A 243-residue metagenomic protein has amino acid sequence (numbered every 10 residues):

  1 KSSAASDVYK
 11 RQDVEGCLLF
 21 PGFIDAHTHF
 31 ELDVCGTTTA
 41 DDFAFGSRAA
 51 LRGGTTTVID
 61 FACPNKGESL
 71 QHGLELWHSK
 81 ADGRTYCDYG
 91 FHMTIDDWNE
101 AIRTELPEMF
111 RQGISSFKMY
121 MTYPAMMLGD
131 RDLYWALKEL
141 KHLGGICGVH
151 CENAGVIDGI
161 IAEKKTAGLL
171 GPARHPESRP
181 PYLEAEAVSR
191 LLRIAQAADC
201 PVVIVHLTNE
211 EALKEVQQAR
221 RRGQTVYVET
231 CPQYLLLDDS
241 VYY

Functional and structural regions predicted by a protein language model:
K1-A5, Y9: Single conserved hydrophobic/aromatic residue that forms the stacking wall/gate of nucleotide- or nucleobase-binding
V14-R84, A101: Metal-associated gating/positioning segment near the N- to mid-region
G16, H27, A50, G54 (+5 more regions): Divalent metal-coordination and catalytic microenvironments
P21, T57, D88, G144-I146 (+1 more regions): Proline-centered loop/turn at the N-terminus of a beta-strand
H27-F30, T57-A62, G90-H92, S116-M121 (+1 more regions): Short beta-strands and strand-loop turn motifs
Q71-C87, A136-V149: Alpha-helix-loop-beta-strand connector modules within alpha/beta enzyme cores
I95-E100: Active-site beta->alpha loop and helix N-cap motifs at the rims of alpha/beta catalytic domains
A101-Y243: Histidine/acidic residue-rich metal-binding segments in metalloenzymes
